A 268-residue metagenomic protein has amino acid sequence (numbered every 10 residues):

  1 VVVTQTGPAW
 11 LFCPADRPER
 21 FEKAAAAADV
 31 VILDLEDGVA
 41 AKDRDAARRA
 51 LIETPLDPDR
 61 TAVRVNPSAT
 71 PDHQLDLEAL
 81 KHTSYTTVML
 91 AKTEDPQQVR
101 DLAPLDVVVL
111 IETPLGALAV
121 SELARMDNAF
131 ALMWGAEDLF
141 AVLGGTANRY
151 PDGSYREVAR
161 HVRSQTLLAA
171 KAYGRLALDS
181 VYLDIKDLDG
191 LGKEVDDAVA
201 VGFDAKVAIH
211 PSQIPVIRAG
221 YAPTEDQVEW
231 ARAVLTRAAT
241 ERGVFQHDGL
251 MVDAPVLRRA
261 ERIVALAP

Functional and structural regions predicted by a protein language model:
V1-P268: Expand to "…catalyze enediolate/carbanion chemistry for C-C bond making/breaking, isomerization, decarboxylation
